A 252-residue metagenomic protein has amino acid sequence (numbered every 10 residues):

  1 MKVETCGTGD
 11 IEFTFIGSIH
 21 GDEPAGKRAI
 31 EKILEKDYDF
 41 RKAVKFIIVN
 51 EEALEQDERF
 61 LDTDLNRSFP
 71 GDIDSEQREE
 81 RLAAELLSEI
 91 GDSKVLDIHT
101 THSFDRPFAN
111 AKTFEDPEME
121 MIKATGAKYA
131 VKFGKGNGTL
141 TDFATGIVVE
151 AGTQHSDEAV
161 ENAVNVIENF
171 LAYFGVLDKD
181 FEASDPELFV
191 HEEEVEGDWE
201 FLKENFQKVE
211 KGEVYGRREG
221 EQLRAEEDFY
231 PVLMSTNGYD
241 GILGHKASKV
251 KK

Functional and structural regions predicted by a protein language model:
M1-K252: Structured catalytic-domain cores with a bias toward divalent-metal coordination
